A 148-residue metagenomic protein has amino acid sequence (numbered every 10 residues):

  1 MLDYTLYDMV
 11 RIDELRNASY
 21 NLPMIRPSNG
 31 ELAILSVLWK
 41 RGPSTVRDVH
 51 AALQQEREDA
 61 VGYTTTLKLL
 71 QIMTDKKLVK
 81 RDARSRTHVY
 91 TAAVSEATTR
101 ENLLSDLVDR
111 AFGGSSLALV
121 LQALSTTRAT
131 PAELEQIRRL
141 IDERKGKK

Functional and structural regions predicted by a protein language model:
M1-I25: Short, intrinsically disordered or compositionally biased N-terminal tails of bacterial proteins
S28, R84-L103: Short, cationic-aromatic polyanion-contact patches
L32-S36, D48: Pre-recognition alpha-helix immediately N-terminal to the DNA-recognition helix within helix-turn-helix or winged-helix
V37-T45: Short capping segments at the starts of secondary-structure elements
S44-L53: Short acidic, hydrophobic short linear motifs in intrinsically disordered regions
L67-Q71: Short, hydrophobic-biased segments on the C-terminal half of alpha helices that form "recognition helices"
K77: Glycine-centered, phosphate/nucleic-acid-interacting loop/turn motifs that mediate DNA/RNA or nucleotide
N102-G146: Amphipathic alpha-helical dimerization/coiled-coil segments that flank or bridge DNA-binding/regulatory modules
